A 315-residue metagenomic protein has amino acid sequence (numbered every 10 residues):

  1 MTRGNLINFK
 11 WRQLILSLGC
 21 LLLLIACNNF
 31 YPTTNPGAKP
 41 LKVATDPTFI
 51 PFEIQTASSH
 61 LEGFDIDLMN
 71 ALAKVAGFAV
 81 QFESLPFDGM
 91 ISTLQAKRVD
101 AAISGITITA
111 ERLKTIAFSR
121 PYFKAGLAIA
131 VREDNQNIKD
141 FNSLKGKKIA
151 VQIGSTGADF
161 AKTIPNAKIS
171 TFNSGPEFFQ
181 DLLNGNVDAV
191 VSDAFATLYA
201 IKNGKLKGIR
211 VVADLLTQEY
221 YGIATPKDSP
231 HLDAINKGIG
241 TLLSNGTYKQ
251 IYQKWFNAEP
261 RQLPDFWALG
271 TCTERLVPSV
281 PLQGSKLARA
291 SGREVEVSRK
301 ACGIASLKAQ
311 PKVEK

Functional and structural regions predicted by a protein language model:
L24-A26: C-terminal motif of bacterial Sec signal peptides marking the signal peptidase cleavage site
N29-F30, T156-N173, I209-V212, K237-A288 (+2 more regions): Ligand-binding clefts/hinges and TM-proximal coupling segments of bilobed small-molecule sensing domains
T34-G105, K114, C302: Extracytoplasmic small-molecule ligand-binding "clamshell" domains of the periplasmic binding protein/Venus flytrap
P47, F123-V131, A194, L198-G240 (+1 more regions): Periplasmic-binding protein-like
I66-D67, F82-S92, Q136, I153-T156 (+2 more regions): Short helix-initiation/N-cap motifs at beta->coil->alpha
I66-V75, N135, N142, K148 (+2 more regions): Extended ligand-binding regions for polar small-molecule ligands
F78, F82, P86-G89, I106-A110 (+1 more regions): A conserved helix-loop-strand patch within extracytoplasmic ligand-binding domains of the periplasmic binding
S92, S104-T115, F160-T163, D188-T217: A ligand-binding cleft/hinge motif common to bilobed small-molecule-binding domains
